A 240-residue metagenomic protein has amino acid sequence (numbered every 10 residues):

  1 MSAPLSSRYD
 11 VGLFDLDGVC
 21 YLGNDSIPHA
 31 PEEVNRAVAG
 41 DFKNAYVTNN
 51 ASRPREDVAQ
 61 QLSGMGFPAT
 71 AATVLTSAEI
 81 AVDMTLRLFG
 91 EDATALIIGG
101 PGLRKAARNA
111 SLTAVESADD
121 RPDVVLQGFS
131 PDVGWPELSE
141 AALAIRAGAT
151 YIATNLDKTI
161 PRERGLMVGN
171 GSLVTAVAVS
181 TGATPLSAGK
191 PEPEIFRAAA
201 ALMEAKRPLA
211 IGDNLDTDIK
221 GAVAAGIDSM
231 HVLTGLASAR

Functional and structural regions predicted by a protein language model:
M1-F42, A51-L75, V82-R240: Asp-based, Mg2+/Mn2+-dependent phosphohydrolase catalytic module
